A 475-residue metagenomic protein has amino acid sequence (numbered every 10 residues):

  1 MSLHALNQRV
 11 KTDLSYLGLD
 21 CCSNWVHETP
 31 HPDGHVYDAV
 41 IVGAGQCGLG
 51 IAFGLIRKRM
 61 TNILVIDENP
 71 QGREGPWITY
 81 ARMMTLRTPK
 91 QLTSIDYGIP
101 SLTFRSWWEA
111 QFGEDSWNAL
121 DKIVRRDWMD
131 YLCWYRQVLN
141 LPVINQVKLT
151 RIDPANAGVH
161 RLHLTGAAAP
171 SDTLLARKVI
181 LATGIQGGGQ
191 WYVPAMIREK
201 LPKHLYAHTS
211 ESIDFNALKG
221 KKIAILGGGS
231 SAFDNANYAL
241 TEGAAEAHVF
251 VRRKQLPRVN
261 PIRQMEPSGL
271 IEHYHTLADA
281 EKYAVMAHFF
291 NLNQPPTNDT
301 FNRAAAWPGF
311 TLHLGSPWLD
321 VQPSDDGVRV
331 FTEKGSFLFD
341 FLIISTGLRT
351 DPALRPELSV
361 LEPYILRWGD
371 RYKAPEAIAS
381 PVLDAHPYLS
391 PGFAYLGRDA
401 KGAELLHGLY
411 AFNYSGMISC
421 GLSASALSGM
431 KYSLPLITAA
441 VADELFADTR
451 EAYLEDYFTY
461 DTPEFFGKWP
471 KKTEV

Functional and structural regions predicted by a protein language model:
M1-A44, G50-N69, E74, W117-E242 (+1 more regions): Flavin (primarily FAD) cofactor-binding/catalytic cores of flavoenzymes
S2, I41, C47-G50, I78-T79 (+2 more regions): Generic N-terminal leader segments that precede the first folded domain
G72-R82: Core mature regions of organelle-targeted
Y80-L86, L201-Y206: Active-site regions of enzymes building and remodeling cell-envelope glycoconjugates
M83-E114, I262-L277: Flavin (FAD/FMN) cofactor-binding and adjacent substrate-gating region of FAD-dependent oxidoreductase domains
